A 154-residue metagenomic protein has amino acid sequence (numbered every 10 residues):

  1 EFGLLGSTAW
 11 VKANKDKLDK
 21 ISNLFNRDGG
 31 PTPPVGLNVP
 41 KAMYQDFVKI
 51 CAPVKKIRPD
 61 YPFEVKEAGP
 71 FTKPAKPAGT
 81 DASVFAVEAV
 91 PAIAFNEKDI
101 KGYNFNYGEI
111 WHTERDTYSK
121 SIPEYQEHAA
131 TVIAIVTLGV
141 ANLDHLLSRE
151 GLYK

Functional and structural regions predicted by a protein language model:
E1-D99: Metal-dependent peptidase/peptidase-like ectodomains
K101-K154: His/Asp/Glu-rich mid-to-C-terminal helical/loop segments that flank catalytic regions of hydrolases
